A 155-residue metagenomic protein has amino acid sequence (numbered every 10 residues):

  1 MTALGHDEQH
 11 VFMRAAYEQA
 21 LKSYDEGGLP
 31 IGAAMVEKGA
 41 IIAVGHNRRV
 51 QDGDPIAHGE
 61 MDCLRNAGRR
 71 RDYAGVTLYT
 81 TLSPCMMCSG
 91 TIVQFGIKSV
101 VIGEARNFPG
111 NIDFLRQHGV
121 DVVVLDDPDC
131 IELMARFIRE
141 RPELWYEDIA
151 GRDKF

Functional and structural regions predicted by a protein language model:
M1-S23, G90-F155: Zinc-dependent deaminase
A16, A20-S23, A33, G59 (+2 more regions): Small-residue (primarily alanine) positions within well-ordered alpha-helices, especially packing/interaction faces
L29, D72-A74, G96: Short loop/turn motifs at secondary-structure junctions
I31-G39: Short beta-strand scaffold segments in enzyme catalytic cores
R48-D62: A short, polar/charged loop-to-alpha-helix boundary motif
A57, L78-K98: Local cysteine-cluster metal-coordination motifs and their immediate loop/turn environment, predominantly Fe-S cluster
E60, L64-L82: Mobile, glycine- and charge-enriched loop segments and immediately flanking short secondary-structure elements within
